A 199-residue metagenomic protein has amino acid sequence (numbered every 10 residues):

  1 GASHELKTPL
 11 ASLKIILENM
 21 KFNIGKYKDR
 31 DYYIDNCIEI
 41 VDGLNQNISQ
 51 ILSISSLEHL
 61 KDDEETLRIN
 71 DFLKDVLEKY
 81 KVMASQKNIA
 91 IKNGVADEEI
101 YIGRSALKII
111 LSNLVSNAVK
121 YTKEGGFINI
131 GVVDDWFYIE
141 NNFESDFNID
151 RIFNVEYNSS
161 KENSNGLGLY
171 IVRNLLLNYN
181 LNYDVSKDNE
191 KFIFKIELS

Functional and structural regions predicted by a protein language model:
N36-L44: Short alpha-helical segment of the dimerization/phosphotransfer core of two-component systems
L57-F72, Y101, N129: Short flexible loop/turn segments at helix-to-beta-strand junctions within the C-terminal catalytic HATPase_c
M83-K92: Short conserved segments within the C-terminal catalytic ATPase subdomain
A118-V119: Short helix-loop "hinge" at the ATP-lid/N-box region of the Bergerat-fold HATPase_c
S145-Y157: Short conserved segment of the HATPase_c
N180-D188: Glycine-rich ATP-binding loops of the HATPase_c
